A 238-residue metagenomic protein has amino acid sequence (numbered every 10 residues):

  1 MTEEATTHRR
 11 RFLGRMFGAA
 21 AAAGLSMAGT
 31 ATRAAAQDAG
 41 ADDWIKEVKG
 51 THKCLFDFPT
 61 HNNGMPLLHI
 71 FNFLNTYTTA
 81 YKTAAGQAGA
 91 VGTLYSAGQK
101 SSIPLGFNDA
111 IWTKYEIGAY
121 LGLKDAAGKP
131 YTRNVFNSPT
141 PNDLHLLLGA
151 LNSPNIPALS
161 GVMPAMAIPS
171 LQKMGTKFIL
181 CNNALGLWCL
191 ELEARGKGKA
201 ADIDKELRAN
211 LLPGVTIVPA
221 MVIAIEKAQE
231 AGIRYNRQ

Functional and structural regions predicted by a protein language model:
M1-A20: N-terminal secretory signal peptides and thylakoid transit peptides that target proteins across membranes
A5, M27-H52: C-terminal segment of N-terminal export signals and the immediately downstream linker at the start of the mature
T51-H52, G86-A90, K173-K177, A231-I233: Loop/turn elements at helix/coil->beta-strand transitions in domains of secreted/extracellular proteins
H61-N63, S96-S101, F178, N183-W188 (+1 more regions): Solvent-exposed loop/turn segments at secondary-structure junctions within structured extracellular/periplasmic domains
G64-T83: Histidine-anchored nucleotide/phosphate-binding helix
T83-F107: Acidic helix-start/capping segments at beta-turn-to-alpha-helix junctions
A110-G149: A glycine-rich helix N-cap at a beta->alpha junction
L180, L192-Q238: Glycine-rich, aromatic-bearing surface loops/beta-hairpins
